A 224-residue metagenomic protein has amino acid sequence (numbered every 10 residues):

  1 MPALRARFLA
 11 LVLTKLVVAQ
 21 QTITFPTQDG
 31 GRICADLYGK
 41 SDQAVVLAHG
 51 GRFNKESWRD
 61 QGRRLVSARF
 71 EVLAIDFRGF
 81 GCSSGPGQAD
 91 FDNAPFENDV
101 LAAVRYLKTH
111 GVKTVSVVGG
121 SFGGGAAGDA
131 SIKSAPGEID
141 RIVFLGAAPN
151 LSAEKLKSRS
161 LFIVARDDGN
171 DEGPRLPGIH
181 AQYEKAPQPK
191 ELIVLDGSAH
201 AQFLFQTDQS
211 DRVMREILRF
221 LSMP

Functional and structural regions predicted by a protein language model:
A19-G39: N-terminal cap/lid segment of alpha/beta-hydrolase-fold proteins
S41-D42, H49-F53: Active-site glycine-rich loops that stabilize anionic/oxyanionic intermediates across multiple enzyme folds
G51-R63, P174-R175: The serine-hydrolase catalytic nucleophile loop
S57, D90-H110: Alpha/beta-hydrolase active-site loop
L65-G85: Conserved alpha/beta-hydrolase
G119-A127: Gly/Ala-rich beta-loop-alpha elbow adjacent to hydrolase catalytic centers
L156, F162-V164: Short beta-strand/loop motif that positions the catalytic acidic residue of the alpha/beta-hydrolase fold
S198-D208: Catalytic histidine-centered segment of alpha/beta-hydrolase-like enzymes
